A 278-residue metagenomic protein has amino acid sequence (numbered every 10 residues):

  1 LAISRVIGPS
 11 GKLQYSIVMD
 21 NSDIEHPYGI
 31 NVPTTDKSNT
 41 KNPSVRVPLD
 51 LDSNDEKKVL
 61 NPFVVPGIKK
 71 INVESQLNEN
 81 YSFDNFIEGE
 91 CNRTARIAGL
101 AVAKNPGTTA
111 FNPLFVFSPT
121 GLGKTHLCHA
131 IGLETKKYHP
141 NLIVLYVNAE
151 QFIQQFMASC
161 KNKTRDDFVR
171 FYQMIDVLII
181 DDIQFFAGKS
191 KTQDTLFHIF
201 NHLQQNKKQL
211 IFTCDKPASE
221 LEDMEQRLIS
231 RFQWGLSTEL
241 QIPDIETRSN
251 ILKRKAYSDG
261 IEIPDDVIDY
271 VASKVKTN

Functional and structural regions predicted by a protein language model:
L1-L145, Q209, D215, D244 (+2 more regions): Intrinsically disordered, low-complexity basic tails and flexible linkers associated with large NTP-driven
K136, P140-V177, S190: Short glycine-rich substrate-engagement loop in P-loop NTPases that contacts/grips substrate
M157-K161, A218-W234: Short regulatory helix/loop adjacent to the ATP-binding pocket of P-loop NTPases
D181-I183, D215: Walker B catalytic acidic pair
Q184-F197, L221-M224: Conserved ATPase-coupling elements of RecA-like P-loop NTPase cores
H198-I199, L203-E225: Sensor-1/coupling segment of RecA-like P-loop NTPase cores
E222, G235-T247: Conserved AAA+ ATPase "SRH/arginine-finger" region at the nucleotide-binding site
S249, E262-K274: Short conserved motifs of the RecA-like P-loop NTPase core
